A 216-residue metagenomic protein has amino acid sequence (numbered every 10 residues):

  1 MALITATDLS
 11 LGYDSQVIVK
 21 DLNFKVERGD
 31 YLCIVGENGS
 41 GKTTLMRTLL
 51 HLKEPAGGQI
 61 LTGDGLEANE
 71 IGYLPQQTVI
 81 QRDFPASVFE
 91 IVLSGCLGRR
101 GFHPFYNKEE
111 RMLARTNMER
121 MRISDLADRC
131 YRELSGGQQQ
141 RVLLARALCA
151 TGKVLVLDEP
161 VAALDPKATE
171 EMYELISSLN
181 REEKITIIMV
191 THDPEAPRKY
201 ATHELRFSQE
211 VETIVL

Functional and structural regions predicted by a protein language model:
I4, V19-D21: Conserved structural motif at the start of ABC-family nucleotide-binding domains
P55-I71: Conserved ABC transporter NBD signature motif
K108-L126: Conserved ABC ATPase "signature" region
C130-L134, Q138: Conserved ABC ATPase signature
L155-E159: Catalytic Walker B motif of ABC-type/P-loop ATPase nucleotide-binding domains
T191-H192: H-loop/switch region of ABC-family ATPase nucleotide-binding domains
Y200-L216: H-loop (His-switch) and adjacent beta-strand-loop-beta switch element of ABC-type ATPase nucleotide-binding domains
